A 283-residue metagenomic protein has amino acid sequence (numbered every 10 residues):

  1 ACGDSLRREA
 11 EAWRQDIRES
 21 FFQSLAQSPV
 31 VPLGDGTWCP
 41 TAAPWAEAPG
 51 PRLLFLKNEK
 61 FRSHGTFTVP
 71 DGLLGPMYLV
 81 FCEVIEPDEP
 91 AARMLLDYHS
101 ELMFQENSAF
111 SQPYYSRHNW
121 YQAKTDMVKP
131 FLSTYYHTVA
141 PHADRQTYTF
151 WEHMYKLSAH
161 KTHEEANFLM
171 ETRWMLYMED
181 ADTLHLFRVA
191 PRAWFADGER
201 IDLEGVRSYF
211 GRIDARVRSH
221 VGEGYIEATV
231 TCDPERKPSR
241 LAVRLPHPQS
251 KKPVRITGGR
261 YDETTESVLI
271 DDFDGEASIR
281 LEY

Functional and structural regions predicted by a protein language model:
A1, S20, S24, M175 (+1 more regions): Change "in soluble alpha/beta enzymes" to "in soluble alpha/beta proteins
A1-Q15, P40: The feature captures the catalytic groove of carbohydrate-active enzymes
E9-Q27: Alpha-helical scaffold segments in carbohydrate-active enzymes
F21, P29-V30, A46, L53 (+2 more regions): Amphipathic alpha-helical interaction segments
A26-P29, T37, T41, A46 (+3 more regions): Compositionally biased, intrinsically disordered/low-complexity regions enriched for serine, proline and threonine
V30, G34-D180: Active-site core of glycosidic bond-cleaving carbohydrate-active enzymes
K129-Y283: Non-catalytic C-terminal accessory modules of carbohydrate-active enzymes
